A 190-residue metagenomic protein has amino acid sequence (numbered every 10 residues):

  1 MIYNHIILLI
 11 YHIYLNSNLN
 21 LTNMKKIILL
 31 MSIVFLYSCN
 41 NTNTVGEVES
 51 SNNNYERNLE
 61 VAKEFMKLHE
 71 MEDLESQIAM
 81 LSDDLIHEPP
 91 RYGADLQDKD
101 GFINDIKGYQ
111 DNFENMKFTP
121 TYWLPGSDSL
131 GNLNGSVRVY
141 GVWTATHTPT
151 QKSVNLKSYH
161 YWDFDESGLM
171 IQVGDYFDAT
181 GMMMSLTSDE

Functional and structural regions predicted by a protein language model:
M1-N53: Bacterial Sec-dependent N-terminal signal peptides
C39-E75: Short, low-complexity N-terminal intrinsically disordered segments enriched in polar/charged residues
F65, S76-I78, L85, F102 (+3 more regions): Hydrophobic pocket/interface hotspot
L74-S129, L133-G135: A solvent-exposed, acidic/Ser-Thr-rich amphipathic alpha-helical stretch
L81, R91, G141-W143, H160 (+1 more regions): A mature extracytoplasmic/lumenal domain signature
Y140-L169: Exposed beta-sheet edge and beta->alpha loop/turn motif
I171-E190: Low-complexity, intrinsically disordered terminal/linker segments enriched in charged and Gly/Pro repeats
